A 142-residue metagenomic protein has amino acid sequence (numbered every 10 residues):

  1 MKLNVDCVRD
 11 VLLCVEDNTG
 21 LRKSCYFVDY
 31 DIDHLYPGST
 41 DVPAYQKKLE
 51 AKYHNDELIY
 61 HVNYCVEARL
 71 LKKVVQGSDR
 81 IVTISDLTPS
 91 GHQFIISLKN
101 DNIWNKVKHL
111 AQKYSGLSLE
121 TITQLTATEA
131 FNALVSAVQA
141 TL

Functional and structural regions predicted by a protein language model:
L3-K48: Short amphipathic alpha-helical interface segments
V5-R9, D56-I59, S85, P89-H92: Non-catalytic, well-ordered alpha-helical scaffold segments
V15-N18, C65, F94-L98: Generic structural signal for hydrophobic core residues of well-folded globular domains
K47, A51-L58, A140: Membrane-interface starts of transmembrane alpha-helices
E57-R69: Basic amphipathic alpha-helical segments that dock to polyanions
K73: Short beta-strand "wing" residues that participate in macromolecule-binding interfaces
D79-K113: Short, amphipathic alpha-helical interaction segments positioned at domain boundaries
N102-L142: Exposed, interaction-prone assembly regions rather than primary DNA-binding/catalytic cores
